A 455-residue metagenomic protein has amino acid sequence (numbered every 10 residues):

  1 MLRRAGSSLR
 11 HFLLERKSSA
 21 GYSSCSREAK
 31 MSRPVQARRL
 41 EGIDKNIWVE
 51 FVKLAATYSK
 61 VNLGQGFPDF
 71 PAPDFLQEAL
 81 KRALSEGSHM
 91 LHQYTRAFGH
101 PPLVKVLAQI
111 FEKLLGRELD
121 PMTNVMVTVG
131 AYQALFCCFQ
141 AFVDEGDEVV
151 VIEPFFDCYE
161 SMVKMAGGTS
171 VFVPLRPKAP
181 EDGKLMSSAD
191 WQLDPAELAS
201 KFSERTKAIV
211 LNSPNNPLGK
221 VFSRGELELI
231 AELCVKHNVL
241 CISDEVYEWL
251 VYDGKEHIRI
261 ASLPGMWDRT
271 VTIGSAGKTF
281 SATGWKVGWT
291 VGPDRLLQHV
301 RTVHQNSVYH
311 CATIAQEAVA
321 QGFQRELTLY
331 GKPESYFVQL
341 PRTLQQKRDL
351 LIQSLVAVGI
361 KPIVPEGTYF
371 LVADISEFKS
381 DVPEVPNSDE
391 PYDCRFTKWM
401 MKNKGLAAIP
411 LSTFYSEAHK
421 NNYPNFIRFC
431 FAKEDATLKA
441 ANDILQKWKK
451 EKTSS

Functional and structural regions predicted by a protein language model:
M1-K30: N-terminal mitochondrial targeting presequence
L2-R4, F12-E15, V150, A199 (+2 more regions): PLP-dependent enzyme catalytic core of the Aspartate aminotransferase-like
L2-R4, G42, S262-Q345, D349-K361 (+1 more regions): Conserved core segment of the aminotransferase class I/II
R38-G130, C137, D194, R325 (+2 more regions): N-terminal small-domain helix-loop-helix segment of the aminotransferase-like
Y58, A166, K236-H237, V358 (+2 more regions): Helix C-cap/helix->beta junction micro-motif
P71, R342-Q345, D349, A357-K404 (+1 more regions): Conserved PLP-binding catalytic core of the aspartate aminotransferase-like
A141-V163: Conserved PLP-anchoring active-site segment centered on the Schiff-base-forming lysine
L175-K255: Active-site phosphate-binding strand-loop segment of PLP-dependent enzymes
